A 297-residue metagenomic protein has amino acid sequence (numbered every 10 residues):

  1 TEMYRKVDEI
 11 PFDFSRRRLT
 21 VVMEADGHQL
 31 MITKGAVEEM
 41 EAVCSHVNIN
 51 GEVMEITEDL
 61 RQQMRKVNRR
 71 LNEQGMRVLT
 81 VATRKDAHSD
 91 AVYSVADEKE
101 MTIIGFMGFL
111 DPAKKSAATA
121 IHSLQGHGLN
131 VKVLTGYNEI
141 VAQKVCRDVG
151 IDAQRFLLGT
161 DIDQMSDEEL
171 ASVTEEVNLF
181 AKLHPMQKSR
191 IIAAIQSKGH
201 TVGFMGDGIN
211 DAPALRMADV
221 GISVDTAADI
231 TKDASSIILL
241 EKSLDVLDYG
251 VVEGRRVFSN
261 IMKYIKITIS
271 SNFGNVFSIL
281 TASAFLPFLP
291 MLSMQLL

Functional and structural regions predicted by a protein language model:
T1-I103, F109, H122, K132 (+4 more regions): Cytosolic catalytic regions of ATP/NTP-dependent phosphoryl-transfer enzymes
Q63-K66, S116-A120, Q187-I191: Well-ordered alpha-helical segments embedded in enzymatic catalytic cores
T80-V81, V133, F204, S223: Structural beta-sheet core signal
F109-L129: Short, acidic loop-to-helix structural element flanking the phosphoryl-transfer center in phosphate-processing enzymes
N130-L134, L179-A181: Short catalytic-loop micro-motif centered on adjacent basic/acidic residues
V149, A153-F204, A218, S223-L297: Membrane-embedded transport module
